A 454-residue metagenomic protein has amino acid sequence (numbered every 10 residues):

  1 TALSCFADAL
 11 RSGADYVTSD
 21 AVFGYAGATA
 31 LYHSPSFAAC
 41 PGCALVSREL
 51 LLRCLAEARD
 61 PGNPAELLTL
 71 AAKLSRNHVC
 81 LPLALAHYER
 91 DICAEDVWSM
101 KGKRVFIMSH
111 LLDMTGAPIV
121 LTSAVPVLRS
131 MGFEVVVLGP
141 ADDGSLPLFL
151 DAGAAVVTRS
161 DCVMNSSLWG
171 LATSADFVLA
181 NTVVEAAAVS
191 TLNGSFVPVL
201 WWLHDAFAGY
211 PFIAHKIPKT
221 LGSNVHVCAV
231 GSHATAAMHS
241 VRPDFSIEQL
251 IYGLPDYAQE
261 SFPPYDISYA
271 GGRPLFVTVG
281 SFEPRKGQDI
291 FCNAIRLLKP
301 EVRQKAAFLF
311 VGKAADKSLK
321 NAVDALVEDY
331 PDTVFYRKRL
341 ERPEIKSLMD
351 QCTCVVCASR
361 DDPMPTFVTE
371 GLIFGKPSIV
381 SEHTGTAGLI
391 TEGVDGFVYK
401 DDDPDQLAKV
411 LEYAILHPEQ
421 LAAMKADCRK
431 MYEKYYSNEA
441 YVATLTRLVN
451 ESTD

Functional and structural regions predicted by a protein language model:
A2-T29: Conserved donor NDP-sugar-binding/catalytic core segment of glycosyltransferases
G102-S109, C228, Y269-K286, C292-I295 (+1 more regions): Conserved donor-binding/catalytic core segment of Leloir-type glycosyltransferases
T115-P126, E283-L297, D405: A conserved mid-protein helix/loop that constitutes part of the nucleotide-sugar donor-binding site
L138, P377-V380: Short hydrophobic beta-strand element within catalytic cores of glycosyltransferases and related nucleotide-activated
D143-A152, L309-P331: Short, structured helix-loop element that forms part of the nucleotide-activated donor/catalytic region
R360: Aromatic "clamp/platform" in nucleotide-sugar-dependent glycosyltransferases that forms part of the donor/acceptor
E392-G393, F397-P404, Y413-P418: Conserved acidic donor-binding segment of nucleotide-sugar-dependent glycosyltransferases
Q406, Y413, Q420-Y435, Y441: A short, well-ordered alpha-helix in the C-terminal region of glycosyltransferases
